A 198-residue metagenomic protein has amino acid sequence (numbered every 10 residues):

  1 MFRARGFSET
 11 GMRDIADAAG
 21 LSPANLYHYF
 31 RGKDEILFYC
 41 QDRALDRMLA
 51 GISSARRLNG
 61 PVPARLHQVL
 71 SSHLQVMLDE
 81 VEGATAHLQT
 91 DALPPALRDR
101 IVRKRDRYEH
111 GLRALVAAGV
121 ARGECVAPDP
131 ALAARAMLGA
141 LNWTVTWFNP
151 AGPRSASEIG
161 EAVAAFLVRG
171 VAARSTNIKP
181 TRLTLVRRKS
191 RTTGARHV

Functional and structural regions predicted by a protein language model:
M1-E35, Y39: Helix-turn-helix
A4-S8, N59, E80, R122: Short coil/turn segments at alpha/beta junctions that flank glycine-rich nucleotide-binding fingerprints
M12, D34, F38, D42 (+8 more regions): Short, structured helix-loop boundary elements
F30, L88-L93: Short helix-capping/turn signature of helix-turn-helix
Y39, S53-D79, A133-M137, T181 (+1 more regions): Hydrophobic alpha-helical connector segments
R43-L49, D79, A96-A121, A131-R135: Amphipathic alpha-helical packing segments from all-alpha helical-bundle domains
L49, H67, S71, E109-A117 (+3 more regions): An amphipathic alpha-helix signature
A84-Q89, R98-V102, V120-F166, R174-R188 (+1 more regions): Hydrophobic/aromatic-rich alpha-helical bundle segments in the mid-to-C-terminal region
